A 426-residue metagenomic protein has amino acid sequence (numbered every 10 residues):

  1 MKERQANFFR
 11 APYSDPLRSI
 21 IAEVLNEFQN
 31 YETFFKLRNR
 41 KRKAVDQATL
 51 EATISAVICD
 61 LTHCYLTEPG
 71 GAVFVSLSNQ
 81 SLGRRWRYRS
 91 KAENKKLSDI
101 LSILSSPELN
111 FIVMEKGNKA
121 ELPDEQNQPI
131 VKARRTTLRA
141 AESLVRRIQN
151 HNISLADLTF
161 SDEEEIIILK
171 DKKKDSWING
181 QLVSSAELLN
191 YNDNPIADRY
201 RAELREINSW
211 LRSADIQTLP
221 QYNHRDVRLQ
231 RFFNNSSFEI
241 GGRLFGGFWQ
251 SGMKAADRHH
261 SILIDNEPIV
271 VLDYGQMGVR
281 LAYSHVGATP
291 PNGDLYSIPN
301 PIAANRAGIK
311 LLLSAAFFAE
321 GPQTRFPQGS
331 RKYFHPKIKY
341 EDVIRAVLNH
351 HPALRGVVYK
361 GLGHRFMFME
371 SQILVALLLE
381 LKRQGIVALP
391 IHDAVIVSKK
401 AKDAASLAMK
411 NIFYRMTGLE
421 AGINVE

Functional and structural regions predicted by a protein language model:
M1-Y13: Intrinsically disordered, low-structural-confidence terminal and linker regions
L25-S90: Short amphipathic alpha-helical interface segments
A44-A48, G71-N94, F245, W249-G361 (+1 more regions): Helical catalytic core of nucleic-acid polymerases
Y88-E108, M114: Short amphipathic alpha-helical interaction segments
L122, Q126-G308, H392-A394: Acidic, glycine-rich two-metal-ion catalytic cores of nucleic acid-processing enzymes
Q372-I391: Active-site palm subdomain of RNA-directed nucleic acid polymerases
V397-K400: Short beta-strand-to-loop capping motifs
K402-E426: Polymerase palm active-site segment centered on the conserved acidic dipeptide of motif C
